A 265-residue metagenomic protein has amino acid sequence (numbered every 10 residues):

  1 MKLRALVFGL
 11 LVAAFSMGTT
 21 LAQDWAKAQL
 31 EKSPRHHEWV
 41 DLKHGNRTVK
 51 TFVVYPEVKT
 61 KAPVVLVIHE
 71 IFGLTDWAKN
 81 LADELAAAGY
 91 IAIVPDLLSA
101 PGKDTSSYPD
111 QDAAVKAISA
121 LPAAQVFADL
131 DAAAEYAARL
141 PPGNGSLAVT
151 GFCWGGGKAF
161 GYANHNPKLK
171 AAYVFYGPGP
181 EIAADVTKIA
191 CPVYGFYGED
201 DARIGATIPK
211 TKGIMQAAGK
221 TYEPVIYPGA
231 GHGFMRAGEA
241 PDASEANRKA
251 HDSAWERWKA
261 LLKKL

Functional and structural regions predicted by a protein language model:
R4-L42, V49-F52, W154: An N-terminal hydrophobic leader/cap segment in hydrolases
L30-S33, W39-A138, R236-A240: Serine-hydrolase catalytic machinery in alpha/beta-hydrolase-like enzymes
P141-F152: Alpha/beta-hydrolase fold nucleophile elbow
G151-G155, A159: Gly/Ala-rich beta-loop-alpha elbow adjacent to hydrolase catalytic centers
K168-P178: A conserved short beta-strand
I189, G195-Y197: Short beta-strand/loop motif that positions the catalytic acidic residue of the alpha/beta-hydrolase fold
D200-G205, H232: Acidic catalytic loop of the alpha/beta-hydrolase fold
Q216, T221-L265: C-terminal catalytic histidine-bearing segment of alpha/beta-hydrolase fold enzymes
